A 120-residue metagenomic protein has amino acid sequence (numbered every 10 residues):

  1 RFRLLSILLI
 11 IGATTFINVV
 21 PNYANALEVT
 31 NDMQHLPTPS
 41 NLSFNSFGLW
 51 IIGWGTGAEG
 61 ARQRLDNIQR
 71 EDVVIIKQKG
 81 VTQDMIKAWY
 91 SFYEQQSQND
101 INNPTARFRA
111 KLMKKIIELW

Functional and structural regions predicted by a protein language model:
R1-L8: Bacterial N-terminal signal peptides that target proteins for export
T14-N22: C-terminal segment of classical bacterial N-terminal signal peptides
Y23-E71: Immediate post-signal-peptide N-terminus of mature secreted/exported proteins
G57, A61-R62, Q78-E94: Short amphipathic alpha-helical heptad-repeat segments
E59-R62, S97-R107: Charged, low-complexity interaction regions
I68-V74, S91-E94: Acidic/histidine-rich, surface-exposed loop or edge segments in extracytoplasmic proteins
Q83, S97-I101, I116-W120: Amphipathic alpha-helical coiled-coil segments
K87, S91, P104-K114: Short, charged, amphipathic alpha-helical segments
